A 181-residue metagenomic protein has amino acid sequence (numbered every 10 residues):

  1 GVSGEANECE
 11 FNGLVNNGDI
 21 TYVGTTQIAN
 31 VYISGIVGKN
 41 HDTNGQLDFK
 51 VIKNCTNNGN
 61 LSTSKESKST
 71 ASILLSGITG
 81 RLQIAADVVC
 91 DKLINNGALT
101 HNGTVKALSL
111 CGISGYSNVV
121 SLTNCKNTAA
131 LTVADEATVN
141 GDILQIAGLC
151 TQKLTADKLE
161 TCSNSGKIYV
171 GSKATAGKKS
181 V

Functional and structural regions predicted by a protein language model:
G1-V181: Surface-exposed loop/turn motifs in large extracellular/passenger domains
